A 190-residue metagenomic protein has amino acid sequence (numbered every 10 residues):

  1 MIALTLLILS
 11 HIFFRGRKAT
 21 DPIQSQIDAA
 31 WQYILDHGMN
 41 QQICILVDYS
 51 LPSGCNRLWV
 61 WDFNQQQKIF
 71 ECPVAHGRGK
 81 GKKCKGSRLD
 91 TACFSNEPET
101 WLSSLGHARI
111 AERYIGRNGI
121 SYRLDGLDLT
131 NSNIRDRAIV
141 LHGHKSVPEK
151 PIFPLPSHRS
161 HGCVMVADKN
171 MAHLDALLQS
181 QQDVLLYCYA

Functional and structural regions predicted by a protein language model:
M1-K18: Extracellular cell-wall/glycan-interacting regions and their flexible linkers
F14-H161, D168-L185, A190: Cell wall/extracellular polymer interaction/catalysis modules
